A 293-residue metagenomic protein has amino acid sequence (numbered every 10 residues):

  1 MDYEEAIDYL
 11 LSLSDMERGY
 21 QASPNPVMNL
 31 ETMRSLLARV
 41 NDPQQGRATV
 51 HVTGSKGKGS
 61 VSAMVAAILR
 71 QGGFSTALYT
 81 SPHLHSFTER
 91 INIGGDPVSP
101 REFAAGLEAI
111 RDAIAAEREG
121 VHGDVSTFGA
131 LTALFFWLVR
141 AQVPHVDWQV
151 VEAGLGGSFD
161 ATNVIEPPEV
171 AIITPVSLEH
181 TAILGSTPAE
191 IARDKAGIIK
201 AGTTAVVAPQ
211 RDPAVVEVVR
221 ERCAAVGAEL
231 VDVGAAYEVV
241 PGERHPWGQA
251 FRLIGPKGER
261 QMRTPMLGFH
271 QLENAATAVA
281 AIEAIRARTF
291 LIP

Functional and structural regions predicted by a protein language model:
M1-K56, S60-S75, H85, T204-A214 (+1 more regions): N-terminal leader/targeting and accessory segments in enzymes
S14-R18, I114, V170-V176: Gly-rich Lys/Arg/Thr-decorated short loops/hinges at beta-loop-alpha junctions or inter-strand turns that position
Q21-V27, R34-Q45, Q71-E166, A182-L184: ATP-dependent carboxylate-amine ligase catalytic core
R47, R118-E119, V143-E152, P168-Q261 (+2 more regions): Acidic, Mg2+-coordinating active-site environments of NTP-dependent enzymes
K58, G157-F159, E179, P213: Glycine-rich nucleotide phosphate-binding loop and flanking beta-alpha elements of Rossmann-like dinucleotide-binding
S60, M64, T127-F135, A276-A281: Short amphipathic alpha-helical face segments that pack within enzyme cores and frequently flank/anchor catalytic
T76, P246, M266-A278: Short glycine/threonine-rich catalytic loop with a Thr-x-Gly-x-Asp
